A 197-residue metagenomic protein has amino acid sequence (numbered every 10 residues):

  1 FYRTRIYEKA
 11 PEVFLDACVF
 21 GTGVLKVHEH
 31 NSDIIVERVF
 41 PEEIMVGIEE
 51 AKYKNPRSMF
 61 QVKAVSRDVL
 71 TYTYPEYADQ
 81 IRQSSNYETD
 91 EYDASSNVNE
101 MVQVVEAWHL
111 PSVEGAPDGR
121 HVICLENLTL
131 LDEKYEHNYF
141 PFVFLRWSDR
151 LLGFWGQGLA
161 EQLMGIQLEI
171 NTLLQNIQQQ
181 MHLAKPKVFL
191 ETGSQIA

Functional and structural regions predicted by a protein language model:
F1-A197: Extended alpha-helical, oligomerization-prone segments that build pores/tubes and scaffolds
